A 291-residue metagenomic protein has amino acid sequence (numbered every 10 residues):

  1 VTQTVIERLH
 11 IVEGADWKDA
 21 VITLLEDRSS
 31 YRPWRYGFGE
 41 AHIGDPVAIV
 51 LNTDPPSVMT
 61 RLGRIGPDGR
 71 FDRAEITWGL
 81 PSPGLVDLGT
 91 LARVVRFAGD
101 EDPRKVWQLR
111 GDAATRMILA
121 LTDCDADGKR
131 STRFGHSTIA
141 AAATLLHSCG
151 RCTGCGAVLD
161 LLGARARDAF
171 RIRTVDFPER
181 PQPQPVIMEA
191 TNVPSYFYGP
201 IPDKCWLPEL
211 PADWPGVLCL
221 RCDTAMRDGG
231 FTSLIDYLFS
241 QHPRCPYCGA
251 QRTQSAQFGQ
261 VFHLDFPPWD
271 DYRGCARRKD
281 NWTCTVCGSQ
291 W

Functional and structural regions predicted by a protein language model:
T2-T4, R70-L146, D213-C222, M226-R227: Contiguous surface segments at macromolecular interaction interfaces
V12-S30: Short, basic/aromatic beta-hairpin or loop at an interaction surface
R28-F38: Short alpha-helix capping/helix-loop boundary micro-motifs
G37-T53: Short coil-to-beta transition motif at edge beta-strands of beta-rich domains
V58-D68: Short beta-strand-centered aromatic/proline hotspots
K129-A142, S195-W206, L220-L234, F262-R273: Short Cys/His-rich Zn2+-coordinating modules
L146-P211, F239-R277: Short recognition patches in nucleic-acid-associated and regulatory proteins
G156, L220-M226, G249, G288: Cys/His-coordinated zinc-binding microdomains
